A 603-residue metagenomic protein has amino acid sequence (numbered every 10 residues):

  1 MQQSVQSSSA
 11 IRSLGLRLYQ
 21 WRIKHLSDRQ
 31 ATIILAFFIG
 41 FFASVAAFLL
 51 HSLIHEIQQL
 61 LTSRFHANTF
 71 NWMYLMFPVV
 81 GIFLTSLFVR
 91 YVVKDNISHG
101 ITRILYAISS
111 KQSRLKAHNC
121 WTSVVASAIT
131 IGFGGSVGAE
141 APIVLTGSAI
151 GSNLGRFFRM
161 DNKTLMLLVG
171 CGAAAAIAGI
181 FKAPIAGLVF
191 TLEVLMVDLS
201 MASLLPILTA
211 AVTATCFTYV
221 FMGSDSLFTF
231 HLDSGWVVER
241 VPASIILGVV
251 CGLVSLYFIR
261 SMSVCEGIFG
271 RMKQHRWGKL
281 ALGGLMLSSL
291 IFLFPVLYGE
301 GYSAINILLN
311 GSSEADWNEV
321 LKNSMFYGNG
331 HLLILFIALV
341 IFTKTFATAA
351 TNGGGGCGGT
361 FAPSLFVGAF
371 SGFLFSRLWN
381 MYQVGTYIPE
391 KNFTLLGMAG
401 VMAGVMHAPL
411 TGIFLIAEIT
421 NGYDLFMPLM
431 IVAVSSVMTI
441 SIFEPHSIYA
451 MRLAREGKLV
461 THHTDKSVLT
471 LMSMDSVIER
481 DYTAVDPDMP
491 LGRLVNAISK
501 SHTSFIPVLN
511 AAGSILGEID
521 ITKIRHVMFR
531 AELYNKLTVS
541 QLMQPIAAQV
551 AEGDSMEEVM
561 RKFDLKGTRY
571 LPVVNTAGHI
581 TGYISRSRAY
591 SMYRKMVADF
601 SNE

Functional and structural regions predicted by a protein language model:
M1-L471, D475-S476, R480-D481, V485-I506 (+4 more regions): Alpha-helical transmembrane segments and immediately membrane-proximal extracytoplasmic
S203, N602-E603: Flexible, disordered linker segments and immediate boundary regions flanking tandem C2H2 zinc-finger modules
P206, E479, H526-R530, Q544 (+2 more regions): Phosphate-coordinating loops and pocket residues in cytosolic domains that bind phosphorylated ligands
D481-V485, Q541, I546-Q549: Structural signal for short hydrophobic segments within the conserved structured cores of catalytic domains across
V485-H502, L509, M528-A531, N535 (+2 more regions): The conserved cystathionine-beta-synthase
L516-I524, G582-Y590: Short hydrophobic beta-strand motif reused across regulatory alpha/beta modules
E518-I521, L533-V539: Nucleotide-binding motor/catalytic cores of P-loop/tubulin-like NTPases across gene-expression machines
